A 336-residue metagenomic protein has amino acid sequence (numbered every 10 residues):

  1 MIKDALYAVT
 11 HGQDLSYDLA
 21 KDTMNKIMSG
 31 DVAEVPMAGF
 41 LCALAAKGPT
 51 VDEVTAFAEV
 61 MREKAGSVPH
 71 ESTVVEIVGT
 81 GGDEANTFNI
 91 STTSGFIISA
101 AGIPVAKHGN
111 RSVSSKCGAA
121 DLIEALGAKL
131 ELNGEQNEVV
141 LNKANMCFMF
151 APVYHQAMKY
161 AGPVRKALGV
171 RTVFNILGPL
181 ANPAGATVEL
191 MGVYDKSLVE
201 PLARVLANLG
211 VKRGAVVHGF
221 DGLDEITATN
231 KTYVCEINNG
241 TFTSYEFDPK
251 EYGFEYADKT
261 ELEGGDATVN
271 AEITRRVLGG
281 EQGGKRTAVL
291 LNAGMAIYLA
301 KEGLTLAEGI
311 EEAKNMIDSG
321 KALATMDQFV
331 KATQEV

Functional and structural regions predicted by a protein language model:
M1, V9-T55, E63-H70, A288-V289: N-terminal glycine-rich anion-binding loops that anchor highly charged ligand groups
M1-H11, E76-I77, A106: N-terminal small/glycine-rich loop or linker at the start of catalytic domains across soluble metabolic enzymes
I2, L6, A20, M24 (+6 more regions): Alpha-helical structural signal
A8-T10, D14, E63-G66, T87 (+3 more regions): Glycine-rich anion-binding loops and their surrounding alpha/beta cores
T10, L41-A45, E76-G81, A296: Short glycine-rich or small-residue beta-strand-to-loop segments that form or flank ligand, phosphate, metal/Fe-S
I27, A45-K47, G81-A85, S112-V113 (+3 more regions): Short, small-residue-enriched loops and turns at beta-alpha junctions that line or gate enzyme active sites
L41, F88-A144: A glycine-rich phosphate/pyrophosphate-binding beta-strand-loop-alpha-helix module
G48-V113: Active-site cofactor/substrate anionic-group-binding motifs, chiefly glycine- and Lys/Arg-rich phosphate-binding loops
